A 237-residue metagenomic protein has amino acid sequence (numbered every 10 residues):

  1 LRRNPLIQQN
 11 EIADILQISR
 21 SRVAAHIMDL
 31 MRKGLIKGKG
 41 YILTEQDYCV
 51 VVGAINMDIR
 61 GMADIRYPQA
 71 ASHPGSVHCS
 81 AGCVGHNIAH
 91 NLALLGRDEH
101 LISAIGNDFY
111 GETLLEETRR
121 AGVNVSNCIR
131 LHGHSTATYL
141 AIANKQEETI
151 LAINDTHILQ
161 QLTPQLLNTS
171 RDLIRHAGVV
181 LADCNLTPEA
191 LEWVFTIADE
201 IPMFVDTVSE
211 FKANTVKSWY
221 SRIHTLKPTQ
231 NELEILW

Functional and structural regions predicted by a protein language model:
L1: Short helix->loop/beta-hairpin flanking segments within DNA-binding domains
N4-I7: Short capping segments at the starts of secondary-structure elements
Q9-I15, S19-I102, F109-E112: Glycine-rich phosphate/adenosyl-contacting loop at the front of the ribokinase-like
D14, M28, R32, E112-R120 (+5 more regions): Replace "anionic and nucleotidyl ligands
R32-L35, Q160-Q165, V205-F211: Short gly/ser/thr-rich secondary-structure transition/capping motifs
Q46, I65-G75, L94-G178: Conserved N-terminal subdomain of the carbohydrate kinase-like
G53-M57, G106, S209-F211, E232: Glycine-rich beta-alpha junction loops
V179-W237: Conserved beta-alpha-beta core of the PfkB/ribokinase-like small-molecule kinase fold
